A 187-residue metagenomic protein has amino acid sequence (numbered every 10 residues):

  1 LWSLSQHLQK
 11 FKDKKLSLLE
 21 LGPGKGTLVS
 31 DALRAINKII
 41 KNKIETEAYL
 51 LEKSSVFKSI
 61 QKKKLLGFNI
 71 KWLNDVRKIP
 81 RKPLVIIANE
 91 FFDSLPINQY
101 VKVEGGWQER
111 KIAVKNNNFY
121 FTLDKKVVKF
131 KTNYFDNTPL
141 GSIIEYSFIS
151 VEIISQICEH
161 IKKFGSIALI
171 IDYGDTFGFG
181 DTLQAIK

Functional and structural regions predicted by a protein language model:
W2-N98, G106: Conserved adenosyl
K71, P80-K187: Class I S-adenosyl-L-methionine
